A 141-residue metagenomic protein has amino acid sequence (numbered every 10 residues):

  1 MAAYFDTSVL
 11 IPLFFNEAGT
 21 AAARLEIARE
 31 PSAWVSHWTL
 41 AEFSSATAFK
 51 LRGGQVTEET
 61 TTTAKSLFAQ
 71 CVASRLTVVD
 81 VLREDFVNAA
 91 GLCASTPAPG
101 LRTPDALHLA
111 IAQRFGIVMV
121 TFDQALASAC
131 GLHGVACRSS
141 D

Functional and structural regions predicted by a protein language model:
M1-A41, K50-S66, L132, R138: Short, well-structured N-terminal submotif of metal-dependent ribonuclease cores
A2, D85, L109, Q113-D141: Acidic, PIN/NYN-like endoribonuclease modules and their adjacent C-terminal/linker elements
T7, R83, P104-A106, D123: Conserved glycosyltransferase catalytic-site signature
E30-A33, T77, Q113-M119: Short active-site oxyanion
V35, D80, T103, V120-T121: Short beta-strand scaffold positions
H37-L40, A69-P97: Acidic catalytic patch
S45-R52, R114: Short glycine/serine- and small hydrophobic-enriched flexible loop segments
